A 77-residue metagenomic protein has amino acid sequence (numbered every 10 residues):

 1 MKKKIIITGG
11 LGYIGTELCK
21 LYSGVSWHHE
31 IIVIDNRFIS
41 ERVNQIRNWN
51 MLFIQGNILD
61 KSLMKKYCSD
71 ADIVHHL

Functional and structural regions predicted by a protein language model:
M1-L77: N-terminal Rossmann-like NAD(P)+-binding domain of SDR-like oxidoreductases, especially those catalyzing
